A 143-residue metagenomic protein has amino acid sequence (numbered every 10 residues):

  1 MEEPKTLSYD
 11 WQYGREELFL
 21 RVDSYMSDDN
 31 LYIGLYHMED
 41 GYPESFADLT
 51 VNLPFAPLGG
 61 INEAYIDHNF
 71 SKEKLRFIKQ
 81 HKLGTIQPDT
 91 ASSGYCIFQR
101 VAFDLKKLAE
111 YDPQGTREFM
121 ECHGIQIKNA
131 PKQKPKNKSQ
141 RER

Functional and structural regions predicted by a protein language model:
M1, Y25-S27, P43, R76-I78 (+1 more regions): A generic structural signal for short, solvent-exposed coil/turn residues that cap or connect secondary-structure
M1-D40: OB-fold ssDNA-binding interfaces and closely related basic DNA-contact patches used across DNA replication/repair
E2-E3, I86, R143: Structured catalytic/translocation cores of nucleotide/phosphate-coupled proteins
G34-K82: Acidic, aromatic-enriched beta-alpha/helix-loop junctions
L49, Q99, R141: A broad, low-specificity signal marking well-ordered, structured residues that form hydrophobic/aromatic
D67-E121: Short, compact, well-ordered microdomains
T116-Q133: Short, cationic low-complexity segments
Q133-R143: Non-Sec secretion/translocation targeting segments of pathogen effectors
